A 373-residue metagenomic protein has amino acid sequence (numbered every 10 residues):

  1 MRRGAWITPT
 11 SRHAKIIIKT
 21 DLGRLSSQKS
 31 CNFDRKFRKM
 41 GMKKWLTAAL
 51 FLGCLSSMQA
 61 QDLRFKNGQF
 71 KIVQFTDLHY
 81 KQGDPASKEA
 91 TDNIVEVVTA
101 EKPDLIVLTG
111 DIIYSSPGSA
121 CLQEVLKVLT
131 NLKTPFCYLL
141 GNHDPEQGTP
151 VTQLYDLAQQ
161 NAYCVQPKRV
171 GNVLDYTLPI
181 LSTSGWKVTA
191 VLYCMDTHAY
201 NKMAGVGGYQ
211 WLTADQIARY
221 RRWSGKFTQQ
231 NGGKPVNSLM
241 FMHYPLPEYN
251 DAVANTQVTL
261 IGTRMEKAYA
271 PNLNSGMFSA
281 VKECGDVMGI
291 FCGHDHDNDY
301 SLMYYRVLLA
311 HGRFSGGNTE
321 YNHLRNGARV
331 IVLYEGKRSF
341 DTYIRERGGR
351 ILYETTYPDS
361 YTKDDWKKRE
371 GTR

Functional and structural regions predicted by a protein language model:
W45-C54: Sec-dependent N-terminal signal peptides
A60-V128: N-terminal active-site segment of His-dependent metallophosphoesterases
K66, F75, T177-L181, L192 (+2 more regions): Binuclear metal-dependent phosphoesterase catalytic core
Q69-Q82, T189-H198, F241, L308-F314: Active-site-proximal beta-strand elements of phosphoester/diester hydrolases
Q74-T91, I112-A120, E146-Q147, K202-W211 (+2 more regions): Acidic/histidine-rich helix-loop elements that form or flank divalent-metal/phosphate-binding sites at the catalytic
K81-G83, Y114-S119, Y138-P150, Y200-M203 (+3 more regions): Active-site environment of divalent metal-dependent phosphoester hydrolases
K102-D104, V191-C194, V206-D299, R369-E370: His/acidic metal-ligating clusters that form di-metal
Q123-G232, R329-Y334: Extended active-site neighborhood of metal-dependent phosphoesterases/phosphodiesterases
